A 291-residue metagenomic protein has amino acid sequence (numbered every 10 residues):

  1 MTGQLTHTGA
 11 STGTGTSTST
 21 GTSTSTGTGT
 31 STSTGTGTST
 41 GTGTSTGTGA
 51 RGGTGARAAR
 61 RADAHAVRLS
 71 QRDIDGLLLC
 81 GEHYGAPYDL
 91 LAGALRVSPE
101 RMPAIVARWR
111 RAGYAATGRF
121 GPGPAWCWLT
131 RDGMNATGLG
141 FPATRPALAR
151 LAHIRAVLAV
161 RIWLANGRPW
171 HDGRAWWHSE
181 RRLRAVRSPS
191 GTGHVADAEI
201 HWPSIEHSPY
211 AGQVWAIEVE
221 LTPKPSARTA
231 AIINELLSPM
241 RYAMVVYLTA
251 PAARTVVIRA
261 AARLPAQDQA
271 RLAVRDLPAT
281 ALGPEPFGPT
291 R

Functional and structural regions predicted by a protein language model:
M1-T144: Nuclease-adjacent, charged terminal/linker segments that flank catalytic cores
T2-G9, T54-R60, H65-S70, D75-L79 (+3 more regions): Non-catalytic C-terminal interaction segments of nucleic acid-processing enzymes
G118, L148-R150, P169-W215, L221-R228: Active-site metal-binding core of divalent-cation-utilizing nuclease and nuclease-like domains
F141-R161: A short, highly charged nucleic-acid-interacting micro-segment common to nuclease and nuclease-linked defense proteins
R161-L164, R168: A structural signal for repeat-array scaffolds
